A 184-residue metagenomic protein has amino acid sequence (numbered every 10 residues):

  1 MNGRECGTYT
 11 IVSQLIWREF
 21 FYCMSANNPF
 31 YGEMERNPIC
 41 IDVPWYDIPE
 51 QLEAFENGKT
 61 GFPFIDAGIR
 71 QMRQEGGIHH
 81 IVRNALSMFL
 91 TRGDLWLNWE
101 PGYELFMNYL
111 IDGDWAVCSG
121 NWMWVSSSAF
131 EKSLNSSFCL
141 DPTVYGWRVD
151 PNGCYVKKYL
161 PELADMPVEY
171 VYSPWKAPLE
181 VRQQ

Functional and structural regions predicted by a protein language model:
M1-Q184: C-terminal catalytic domain of photolyase/cryptochrome flavoproteins, centering on the FAD-binding pocket
